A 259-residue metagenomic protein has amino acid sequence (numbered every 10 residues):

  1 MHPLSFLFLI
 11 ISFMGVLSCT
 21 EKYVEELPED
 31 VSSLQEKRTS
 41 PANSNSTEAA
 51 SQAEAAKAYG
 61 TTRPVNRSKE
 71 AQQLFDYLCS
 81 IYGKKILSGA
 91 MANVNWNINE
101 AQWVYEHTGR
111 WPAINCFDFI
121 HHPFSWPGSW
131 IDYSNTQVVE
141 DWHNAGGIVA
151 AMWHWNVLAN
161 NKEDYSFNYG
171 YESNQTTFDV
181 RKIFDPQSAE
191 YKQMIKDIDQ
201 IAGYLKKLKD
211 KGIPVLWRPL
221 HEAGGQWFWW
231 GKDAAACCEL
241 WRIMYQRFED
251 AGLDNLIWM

Functional and structural regions predicted by a protein language model:
H2-I10: Sec-dependent signal peptide recognition, specifically the positively charged N-region followed immediately by
I11-S12, N115: Residues marking helix boundaries in flexible regions
G15-S18: C-terminal motif of bacterial Sec signal peptides marking the signal peptidase cleavage site
T20-Y23: Bacterial signal peptide processing site
E25-H121, S125, S129-Y133: N-terminal module-boundary/linker segments of secreted carbohydrate-active enzymes
I86-A90, A113-F117, V149-A151, V215-P219 (+1 more regions): Hydrophobic faces of well-ordered beta-strands that scaffold small-molecule active sites in alpha/beta enzyme cores
A101, Y105-E106, Y245-M259: Surface-exposed substrate-engagement region within the catalytic domains of secreted or surface-exposed extracellular
I120, F124-I243, R247-E249, L253: Substrate-binding cleft of extracellular glycoside hydrolase catalytic domains
